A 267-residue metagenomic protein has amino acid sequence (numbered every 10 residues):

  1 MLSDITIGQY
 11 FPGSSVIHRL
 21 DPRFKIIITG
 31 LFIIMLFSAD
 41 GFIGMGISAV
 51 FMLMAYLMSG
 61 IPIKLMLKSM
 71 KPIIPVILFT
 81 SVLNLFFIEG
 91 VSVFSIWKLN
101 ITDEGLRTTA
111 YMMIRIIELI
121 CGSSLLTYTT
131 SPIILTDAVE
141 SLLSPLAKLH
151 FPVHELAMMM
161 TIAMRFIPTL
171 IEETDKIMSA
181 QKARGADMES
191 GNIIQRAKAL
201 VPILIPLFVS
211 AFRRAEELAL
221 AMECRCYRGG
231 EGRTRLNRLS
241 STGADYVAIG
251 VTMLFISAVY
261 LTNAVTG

Functional and structural regions predicted by a protein language model:
M1-G44, S48-L57, S144, K148-F151 (+3 more regions): Transmembrane alpha-helix interface motif
S14, F37, G60-L65, I96 (+4 more regions): Membrane-helix interfacial "entry" motifs
G46, P62-M70: Interfacial helix-loop-helix linkers and transmembrane-helix boundary segments in multi-pass membrane proteins
F51-I61, V76-F79: Alpha-helical transmembrane segments and their membrane-interface exit regions
L67, K71, R107-Y111, V201: Alpha-helical membrane-interface segments at transmembrane helix boundaries
S69-I73, I77, M113, I117-I120 (+4 more regions): Loop-to-transmembrane-helix entry motif
I74-A186, I193: Juxtamembrane/interface alpha-helical elements of multi-pass membrane proteins
